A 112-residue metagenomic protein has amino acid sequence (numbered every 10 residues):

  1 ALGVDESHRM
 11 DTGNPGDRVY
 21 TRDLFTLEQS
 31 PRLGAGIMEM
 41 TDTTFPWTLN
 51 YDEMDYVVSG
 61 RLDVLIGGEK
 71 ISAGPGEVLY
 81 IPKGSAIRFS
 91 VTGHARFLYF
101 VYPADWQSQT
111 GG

Functional and structural regions predicted by a protein language model:
A1-G34: A short, N-terminal "cap"/entry segment at the start of jelly-roll beta-barrel domains of the cupin/DSBH fold
F25, G34-M38, D55, L98: Conserved hydrophobic/aromatic positions in well-ordered beta-strands
Q29-S30, P46-W47, F89: Short glycine/serine/proline-enriched coil/turn segments at secondary-structure junctions
E39-D42, T48-I66: Short, conserved beta-strand element in jelly-roll/cupin
L49, Y56, P75, K83 (+1 more regions): Conserved strand-loop elements at the edges of beta-sheets that form or border functional pockets
G67-G84: Short acidic-glycine-tyrosine-enriched beta hairpin
K83-Q107: Ligand-binding loop in jelly-roll beta-barrel domains
Q109-G112: Short, charged, solvent-exposed linker or helix-capping segments at domain edges/interfaces that act as flexible hinges
